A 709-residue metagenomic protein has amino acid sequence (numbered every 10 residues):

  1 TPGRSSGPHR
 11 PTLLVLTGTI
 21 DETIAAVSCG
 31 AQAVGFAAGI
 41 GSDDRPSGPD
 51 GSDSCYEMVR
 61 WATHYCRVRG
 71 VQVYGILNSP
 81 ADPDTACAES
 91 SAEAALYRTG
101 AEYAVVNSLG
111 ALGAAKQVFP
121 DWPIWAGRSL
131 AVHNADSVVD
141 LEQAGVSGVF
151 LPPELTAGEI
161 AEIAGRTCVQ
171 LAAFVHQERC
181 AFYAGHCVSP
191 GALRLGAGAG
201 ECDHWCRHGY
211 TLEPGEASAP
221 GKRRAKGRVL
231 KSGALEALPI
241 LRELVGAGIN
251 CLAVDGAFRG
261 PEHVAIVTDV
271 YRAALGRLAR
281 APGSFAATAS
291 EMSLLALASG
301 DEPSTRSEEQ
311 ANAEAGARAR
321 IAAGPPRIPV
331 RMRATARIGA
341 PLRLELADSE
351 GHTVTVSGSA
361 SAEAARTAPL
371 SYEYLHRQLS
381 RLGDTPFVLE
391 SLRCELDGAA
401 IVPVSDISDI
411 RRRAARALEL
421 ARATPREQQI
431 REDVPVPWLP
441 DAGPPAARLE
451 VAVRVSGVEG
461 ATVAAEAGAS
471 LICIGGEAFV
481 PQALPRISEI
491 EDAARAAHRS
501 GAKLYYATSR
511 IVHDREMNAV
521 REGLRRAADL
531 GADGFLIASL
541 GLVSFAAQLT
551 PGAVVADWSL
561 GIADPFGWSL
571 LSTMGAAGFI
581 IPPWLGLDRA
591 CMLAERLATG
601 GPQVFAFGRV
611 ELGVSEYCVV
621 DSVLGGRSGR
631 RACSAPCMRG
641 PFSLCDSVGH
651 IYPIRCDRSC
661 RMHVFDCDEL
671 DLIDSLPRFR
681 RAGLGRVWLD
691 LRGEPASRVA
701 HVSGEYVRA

Functional and structural regions predicted by a protein language model:
T1-C29, A33-G48, D53-S54, R60-Y97 (+5 more regions): Surface-exposed amphipathic alpha-helical tracts and adjacent flexible/coil segments at the periphery of soluble enzymes
L112, V132-H133, I562-A563: Intrinsically disordered, low-complexity linker/loop segments enriched in Gly/Pro and charged/polar residues
S129, S559: Short coil/turn segments
